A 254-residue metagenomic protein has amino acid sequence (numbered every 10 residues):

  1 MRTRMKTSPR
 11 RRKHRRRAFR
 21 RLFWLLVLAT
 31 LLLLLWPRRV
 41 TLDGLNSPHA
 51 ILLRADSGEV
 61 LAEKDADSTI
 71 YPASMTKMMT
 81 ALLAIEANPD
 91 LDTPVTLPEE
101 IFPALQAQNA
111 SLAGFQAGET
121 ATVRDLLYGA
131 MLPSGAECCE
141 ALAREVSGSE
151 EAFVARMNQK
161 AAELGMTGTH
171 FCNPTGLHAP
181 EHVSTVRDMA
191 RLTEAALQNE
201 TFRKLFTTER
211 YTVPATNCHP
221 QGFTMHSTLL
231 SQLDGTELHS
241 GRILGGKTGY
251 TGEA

Functional and structural regions predicted by a protein language model:
M1-F19: N-terminal Lys/Arg-rich, disordered targeting/topogenic segments
R2, L28, N158-A161: Periplasmic/cell-envelope proteins involved in peptidoglycan metabolism and beta-lactam response
K13-H14, I70, S240: Helix-centric, low-specificity signal for extended rod-like, repetitive segments
R21-W36: Hydrophobic membrane-insertion alpha-helices, especially the h-region of bacterial N-terminal signal peptides
F23-W24, D43-G44, D67-T69, L229-D234 (+1 more regions): N-terminal start-of-chain detector that recognizes signal peptides and the immediate post-cleavage beginning
L34-R187, E194-E200: Active-site-adjacent loops and short helices of periplasmic peptidoglycan-processing enzymes
M166-T167, H178-A254: Domain-terminus/edge residues, biased toward the C-terminal soluble/receptor-binding domains of extracytoplasmic
